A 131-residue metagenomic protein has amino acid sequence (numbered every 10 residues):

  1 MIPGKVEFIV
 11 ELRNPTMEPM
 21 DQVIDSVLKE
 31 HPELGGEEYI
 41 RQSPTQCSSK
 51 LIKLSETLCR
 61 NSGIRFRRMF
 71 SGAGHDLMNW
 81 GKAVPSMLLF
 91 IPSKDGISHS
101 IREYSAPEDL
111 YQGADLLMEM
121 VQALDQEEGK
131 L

Functional and structural regions predicted by a protein language model:
M1-E18, G36-I40: Midchain, well-structured core segments that form catalytic/ion-binding scaffolds
M1-I2, D21-Q22, Q46-S49, N79 (+1 more regions): Short, well-ordered secondary-structure micro-motifs
E11, D21-I24, L28, E56 (+2 more regions): Generic hydrophobic alpha-helical scaffold/packing signal
E11-Q22, Q42-Q46, K50, E108: A short glycine-/small-residue-rich loop at the edge of a beta-strand within enzyme catalytic domains
P19-D21, S26, I91-L131: His/Asp/Glu-rich mid-to-C-terminal helical/loop segments that flank catalytic regions of hydrolases
L28-L34: A common structural junction motif
E33, I40-P92: Active-site-adjacent substrate-binding region of metalloamidase/peptidase-like peptide-processing proteins
